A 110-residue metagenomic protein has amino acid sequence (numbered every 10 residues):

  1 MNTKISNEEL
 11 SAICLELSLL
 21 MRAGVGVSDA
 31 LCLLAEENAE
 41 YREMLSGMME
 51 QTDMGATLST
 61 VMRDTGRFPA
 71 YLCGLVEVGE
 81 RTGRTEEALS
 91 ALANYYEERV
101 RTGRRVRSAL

Functional and structural regions predicted by a protein language model:
M1-L110: Catalytic metal-binding core of the metallo-beta-lactamase
